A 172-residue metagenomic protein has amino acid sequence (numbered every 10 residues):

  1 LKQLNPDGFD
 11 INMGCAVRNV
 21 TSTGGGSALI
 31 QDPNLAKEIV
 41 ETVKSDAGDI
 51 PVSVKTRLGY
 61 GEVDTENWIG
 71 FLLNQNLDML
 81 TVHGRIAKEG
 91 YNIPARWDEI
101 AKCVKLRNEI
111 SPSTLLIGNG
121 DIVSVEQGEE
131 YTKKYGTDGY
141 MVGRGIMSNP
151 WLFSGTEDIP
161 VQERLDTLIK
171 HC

Functional and structural regions predicted by a protein language model:
L1-R18: A contiguous, low-structure linker/loop signature
F9-D10, N19-S22, G26, L73-D78: A structural preference for short, pocket-lining loop segments at secondary-structure junctions
D10, P51-K55, L115: Residues at or immediately flanking beta-strands
D10-N12, T81, M141: Conserved beta-strand positions in the central sheet of alpha/beta enzyme cores
G14-A16, K55-G61, R85-A87, N119-V123 (+1 more regions): Active-site beta-loop-alpha junctions enriched in small/polar residues
A16-A47, G61-V63, K88-C103, E126 (+1 more regions): Active-site-adjacent beta->alpha loops and helix N-cap segments on the catalytic face of soluble alpha/beta enzymes
E38-E41, S45, E66-I69, L73-M79 (+3 more regions): Alpha/beta catalytic cores of nucleotide-metabolism and tRNA/nucleoside-modifying enzymes
V54, Y60-I86, G90, P94: Loop-centered beta-sheet repeat module
